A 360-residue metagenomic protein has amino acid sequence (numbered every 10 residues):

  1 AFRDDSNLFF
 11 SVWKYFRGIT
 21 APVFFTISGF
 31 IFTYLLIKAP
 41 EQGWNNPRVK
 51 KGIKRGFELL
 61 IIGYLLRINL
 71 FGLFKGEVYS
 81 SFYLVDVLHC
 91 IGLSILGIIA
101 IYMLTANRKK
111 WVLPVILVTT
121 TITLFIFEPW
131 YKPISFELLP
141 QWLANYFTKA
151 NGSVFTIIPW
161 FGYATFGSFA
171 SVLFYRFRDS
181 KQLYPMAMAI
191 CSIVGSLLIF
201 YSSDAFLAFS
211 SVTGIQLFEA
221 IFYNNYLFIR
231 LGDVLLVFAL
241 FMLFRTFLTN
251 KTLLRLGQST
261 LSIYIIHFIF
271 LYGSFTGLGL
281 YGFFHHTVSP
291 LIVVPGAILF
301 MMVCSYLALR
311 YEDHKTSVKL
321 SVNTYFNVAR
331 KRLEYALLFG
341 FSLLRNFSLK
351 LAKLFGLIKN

Functional and structural regions predicted by a protein language model:
A1-N360: Alpha-helical transmembrane segments and their immediate juxtamembrane cytosolic regions
